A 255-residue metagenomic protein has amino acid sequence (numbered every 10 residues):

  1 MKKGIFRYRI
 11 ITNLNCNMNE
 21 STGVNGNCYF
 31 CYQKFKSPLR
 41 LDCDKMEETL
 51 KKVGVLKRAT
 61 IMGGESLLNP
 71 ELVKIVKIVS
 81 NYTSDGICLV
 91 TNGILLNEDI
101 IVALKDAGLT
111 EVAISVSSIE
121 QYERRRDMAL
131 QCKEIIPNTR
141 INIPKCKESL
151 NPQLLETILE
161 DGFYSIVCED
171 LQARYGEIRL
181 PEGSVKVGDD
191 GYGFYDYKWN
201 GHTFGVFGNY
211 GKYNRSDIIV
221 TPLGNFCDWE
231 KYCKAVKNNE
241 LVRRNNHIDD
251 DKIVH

Functional and structural regions predicted by a protein language model:
M1-K45, W229: Canonical Radical SAM [4Fe-4S] cluster-binding loop centered on the CxxxCxxC motif and its immediate flanking residues
T22, K34-S37, L155-E156, P181-E182 (+2 more regions): Secreted/processed peptides and extracellular or luminal domains of membrane proteins
Q33-L41, L56-N69, S80-L96, A107-A129 (+2 more regions): Core AdoMet radical
K45-T49, E71, D99-I100, R124: Short acidic active-site motifs
T49-G54, V102-G108, A129-E134, I158-D161: Acidic (Asp/Glu)-rich catalytic clusters
N69-L72, L96-D99, L150-P152: Short, well-ordered alpha-helical microsegments
I100, K147-G162: Catalytic cores of alpha/beta
Q172-H255: Accessory C-terminal segments flanking Radical SAM cores
